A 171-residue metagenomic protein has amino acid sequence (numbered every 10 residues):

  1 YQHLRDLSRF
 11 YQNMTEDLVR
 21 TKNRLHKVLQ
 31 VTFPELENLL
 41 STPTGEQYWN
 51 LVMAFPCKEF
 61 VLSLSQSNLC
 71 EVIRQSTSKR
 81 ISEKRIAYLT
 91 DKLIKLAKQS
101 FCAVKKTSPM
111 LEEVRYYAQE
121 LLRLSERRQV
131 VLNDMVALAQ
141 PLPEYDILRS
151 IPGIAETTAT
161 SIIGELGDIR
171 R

Functional and structural regions predicted by a protein language model:
Y1-R171: A detector of single, family-specific signature residues that are central to catalytic or substrate-handling motifs
